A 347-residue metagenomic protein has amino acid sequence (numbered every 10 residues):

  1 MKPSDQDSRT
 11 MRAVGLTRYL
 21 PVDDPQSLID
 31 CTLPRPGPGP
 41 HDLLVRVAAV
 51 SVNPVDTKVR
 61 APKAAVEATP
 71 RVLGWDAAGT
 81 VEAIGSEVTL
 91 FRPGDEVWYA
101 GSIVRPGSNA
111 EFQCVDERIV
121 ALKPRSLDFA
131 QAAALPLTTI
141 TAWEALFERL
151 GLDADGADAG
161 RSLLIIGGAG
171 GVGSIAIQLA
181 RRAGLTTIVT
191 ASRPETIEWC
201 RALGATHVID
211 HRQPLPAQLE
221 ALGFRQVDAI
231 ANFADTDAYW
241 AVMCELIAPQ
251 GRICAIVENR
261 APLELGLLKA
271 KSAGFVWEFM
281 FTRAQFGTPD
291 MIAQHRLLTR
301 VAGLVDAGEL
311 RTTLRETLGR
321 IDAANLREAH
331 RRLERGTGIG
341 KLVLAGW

Functional and structural regions predicted by a protein language model:
K2-R9, A307-E316, R327-W347: C-terminal capping/lid region of NAD(P)-dependent oxidoreductase domains
P34-S51, A61-V104: Glycine-rich beta-strand-centered segment in the early N-terminal region that forms part of a ligand/cofactor-binding
A100-G167: NAD(P)H dinucleotide-binding glycine-rich loop of Rossmann-like/cofactor-binding domains, especially the beta1-alpha1
G167-G168, D235: NAD(P)H cofactor-binding loop motif with strongest signal on the N-terminal glycine-rich segment
A169, G173, I177: N-terminal Rossmann NAD(P)H-binding glycine-rich loop of SDR-like oxidoreductase domains
R181-W240: Adenosine-nucleotide cofactor-binding segment
I247-A248: Helix-to-beta-strand junctions that scaffold the AdoMet/dcAdoMet cofactor pocket in Class I SAM-dependent enzymes
L267-L318: C-terminal substrate-binding/catalytic core of Rossmann-like NAD(P)-dependent dehydrogenases/reductases
